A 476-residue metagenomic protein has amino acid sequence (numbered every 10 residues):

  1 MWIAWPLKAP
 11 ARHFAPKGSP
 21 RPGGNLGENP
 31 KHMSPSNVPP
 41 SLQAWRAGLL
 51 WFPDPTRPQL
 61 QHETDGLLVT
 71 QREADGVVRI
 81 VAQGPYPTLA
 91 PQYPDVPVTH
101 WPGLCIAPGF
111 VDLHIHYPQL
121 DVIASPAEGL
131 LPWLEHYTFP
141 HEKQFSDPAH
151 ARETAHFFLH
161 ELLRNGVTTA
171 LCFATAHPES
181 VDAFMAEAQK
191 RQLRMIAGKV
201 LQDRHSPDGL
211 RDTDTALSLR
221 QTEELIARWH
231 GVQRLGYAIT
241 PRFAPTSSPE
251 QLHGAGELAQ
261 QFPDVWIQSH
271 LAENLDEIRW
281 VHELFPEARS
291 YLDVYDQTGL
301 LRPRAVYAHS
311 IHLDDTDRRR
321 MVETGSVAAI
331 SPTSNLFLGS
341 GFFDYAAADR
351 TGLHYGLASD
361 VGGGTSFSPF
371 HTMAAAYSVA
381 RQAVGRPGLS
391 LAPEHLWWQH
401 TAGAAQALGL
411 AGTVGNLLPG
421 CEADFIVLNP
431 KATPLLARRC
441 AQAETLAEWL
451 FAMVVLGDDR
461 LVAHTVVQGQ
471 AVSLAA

Functional and structural regions predicted by a protein language model:
H13, P30-Q92: N-terminal metal-binding scaffold of metallo-dependent hydrolase/deaminase domains
V38-A47, A90-W133, H156, L163-R164: Replace "His-x-His-based motif
I123-A151, K199, D203-T215, N274-R304 (+2 more regions): Active-site gating loops and adjacent loop-to-helix segments of metal-dependent hydrolytic enzymes
A124-L193, S218-G231: Alpha-helical scaffold segments that flank or form the walls of functional sites
E179-S310: Metal-coordinating catalytic core of metallo-dependent amide/deamination hydrolases
Q192, F262-P263, L300-P303, R320-A329 (+1 more regions): Glycine-enriched alpha-helix->loop->beta-strand junction motifs that scaffold or abut catalytic
Q297-R304, A346-A437: His/Asp/Glu-enriched, well-ordered alpha-helical/loop segment that forms or immediately abuts the divalent-metal
E422-A476: C-terminal cap of metal-dependent C-N hydrolases
